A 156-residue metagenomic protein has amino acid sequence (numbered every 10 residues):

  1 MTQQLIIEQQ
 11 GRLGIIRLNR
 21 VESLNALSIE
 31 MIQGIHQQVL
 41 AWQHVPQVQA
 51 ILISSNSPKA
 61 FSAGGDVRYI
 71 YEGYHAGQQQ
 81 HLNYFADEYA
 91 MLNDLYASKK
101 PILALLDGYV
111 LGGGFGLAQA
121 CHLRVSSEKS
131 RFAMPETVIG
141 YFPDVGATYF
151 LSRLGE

Functional and structural regions predicted by a protein language model:
M1-S54, Q79, N93-D94: Conserved CoA-thioester-binding segment of acyl-CoA-metabolizing enzymes
A26, H75, Q79, Y109 (+1 more regions): Alpha-helix capping and helix-loop boundary segments enriched in small/acidic/polar residues
S55-A90: Glycine- (often His-adjacent) and acidic-residue-rich active-site loop that binds/positions the CoA thioester
V67-Y74, C121-S127, T148, L154-G155: A glycine- and small-aliphatic-rich helix-loop capping segment at beta-alpha/alpha-beta transitions that lines
L95-I139: Glycine-rich beta-to-alpha active-site loop
R131-E156: Phosphate/pyrophosphate-binding betaalpha-module
